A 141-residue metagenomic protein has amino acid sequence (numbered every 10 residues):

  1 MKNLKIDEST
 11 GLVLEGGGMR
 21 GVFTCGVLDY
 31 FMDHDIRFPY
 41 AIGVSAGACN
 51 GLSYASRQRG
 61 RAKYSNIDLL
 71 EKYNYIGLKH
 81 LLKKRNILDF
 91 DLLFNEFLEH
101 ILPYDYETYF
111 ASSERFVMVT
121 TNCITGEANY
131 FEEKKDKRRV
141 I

Functional and structural regions predicted by a protein language model:
M1-N3, F31-M32, Y106-T108: Short, flexible, glycine/charge-rich loop motifs used to bind or transfer phosphoryl groups or to couple energy/partner
M1-S9, C123: Small-residue-rich anion-binding loops in enzyme active sites
I6-I101, Y130-I141: Patatin-like phospholipase
E15, T24, F110, I124-T125: Residue-level signal for functionally critical sites in structured catalytic/ligand-binding pockets
I101-R115: A short alpha-helix-loop-beta-strand transition element characteristic of N-terminal alpha/beta dinucleotide-binding
S113-A128, K134: Internal, conserved structured core segments that host functional sites
